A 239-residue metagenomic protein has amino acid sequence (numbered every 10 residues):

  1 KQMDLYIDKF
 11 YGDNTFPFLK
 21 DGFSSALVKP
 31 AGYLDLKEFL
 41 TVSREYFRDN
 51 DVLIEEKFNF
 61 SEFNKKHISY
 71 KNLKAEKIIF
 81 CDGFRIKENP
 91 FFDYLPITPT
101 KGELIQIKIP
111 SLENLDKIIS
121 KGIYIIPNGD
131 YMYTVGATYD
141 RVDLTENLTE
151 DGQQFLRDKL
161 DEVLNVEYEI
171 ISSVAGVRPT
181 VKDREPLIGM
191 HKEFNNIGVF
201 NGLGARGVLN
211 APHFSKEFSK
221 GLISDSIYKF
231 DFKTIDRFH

Functional and structural regions predicted by a protein language model:
K1-D49: Flavin (FAD/FMN) cofactor-binding and adjacent substrate-gating region of FAD-dependent oxidoreductase domains
F47, D51, L164, F218-S226: Short, hydrophobic alpha-helical segments
V52-I68: A conserved short coil-to-beta-strand element within the FAD-binding core of flavoproteins
I54, I79, G198-F200: Hydrophobic/aromatic beta-strand patches that form the interior of the parallel beta-sheet core in alpha/beta enzyme
L73-R85, S215: Short hydrophobic core segments
D82-N196: Active-site substrate-recognition segment that forms the wall of the catalytic cavity or substrate channel
E169-H239: C-terminal catalytic lobe of FAD-dependent flavoproteins
